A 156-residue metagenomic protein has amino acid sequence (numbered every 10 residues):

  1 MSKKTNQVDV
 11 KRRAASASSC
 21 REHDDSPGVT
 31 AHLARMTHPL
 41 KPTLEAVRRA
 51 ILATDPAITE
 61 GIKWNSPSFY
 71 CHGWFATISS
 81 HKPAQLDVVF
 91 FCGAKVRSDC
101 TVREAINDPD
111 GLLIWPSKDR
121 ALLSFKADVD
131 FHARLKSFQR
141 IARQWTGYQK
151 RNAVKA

Functional and structural regions predicted by a protein language model:
M1-A156: Charge-dense, helix-prone N-terminal extensions
